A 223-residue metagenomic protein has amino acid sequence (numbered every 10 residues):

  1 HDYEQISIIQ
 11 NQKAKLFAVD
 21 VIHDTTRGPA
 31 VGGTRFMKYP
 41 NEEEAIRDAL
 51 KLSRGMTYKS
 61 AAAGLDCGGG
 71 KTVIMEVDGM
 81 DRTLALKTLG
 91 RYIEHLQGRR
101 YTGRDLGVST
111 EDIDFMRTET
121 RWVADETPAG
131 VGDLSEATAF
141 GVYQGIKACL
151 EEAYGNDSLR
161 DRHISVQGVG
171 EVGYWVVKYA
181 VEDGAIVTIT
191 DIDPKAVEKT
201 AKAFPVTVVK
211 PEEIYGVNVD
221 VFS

Functional and structural regions predicted by a protein language model:
H1-G130: N-terminal ligand-binding/catalytic initiation module
D133-S223: Glycine-rich phosphate/diphosphate-binding loop of Rossmann-like nucleotide-binding domains
